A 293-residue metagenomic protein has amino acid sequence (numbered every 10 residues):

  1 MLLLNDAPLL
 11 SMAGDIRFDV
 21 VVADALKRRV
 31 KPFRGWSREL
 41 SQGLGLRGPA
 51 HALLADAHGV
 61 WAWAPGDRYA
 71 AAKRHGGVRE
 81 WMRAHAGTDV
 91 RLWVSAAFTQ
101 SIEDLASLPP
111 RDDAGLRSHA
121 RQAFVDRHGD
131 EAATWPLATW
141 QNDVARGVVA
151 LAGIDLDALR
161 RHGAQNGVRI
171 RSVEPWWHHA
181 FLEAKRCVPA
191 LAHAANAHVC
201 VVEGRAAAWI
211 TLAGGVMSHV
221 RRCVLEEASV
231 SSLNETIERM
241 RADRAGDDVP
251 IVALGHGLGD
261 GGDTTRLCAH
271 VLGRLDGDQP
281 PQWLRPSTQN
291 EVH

Functional and structural regions predicted by a protein language model:
M1-H293: Hydrophobic/aromatic-enriched cytosolic interaction surfaces used to assemble or bind macromolecules
